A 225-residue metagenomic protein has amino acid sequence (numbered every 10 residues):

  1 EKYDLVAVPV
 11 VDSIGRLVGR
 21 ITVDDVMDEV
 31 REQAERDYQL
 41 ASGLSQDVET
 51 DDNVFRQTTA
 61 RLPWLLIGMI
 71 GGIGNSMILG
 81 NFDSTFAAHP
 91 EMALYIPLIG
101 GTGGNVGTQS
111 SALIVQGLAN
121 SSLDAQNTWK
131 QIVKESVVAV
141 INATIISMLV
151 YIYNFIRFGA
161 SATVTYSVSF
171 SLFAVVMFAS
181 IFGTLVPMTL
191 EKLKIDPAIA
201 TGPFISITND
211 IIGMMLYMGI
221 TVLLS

Functional and structural regions predicted by a protein language model:
E1-A93: Cytosolic regulatory modules rich in charged/polar residues
D25-Q57, T108-I132, M188-K194: Non-transmembrane, extramembrane segments of multi-pass ion/lipid transporters
D47-I67, A125-T144, V168-S169: Soluble-to-membrane junctions at the N-terminal ends of transmembrane alpha-helices in multi-pass ion-transporting
W64-G72, Y95, I99, G103 (+15 more regions): Alpha-helical transmembrane segments in multi-pass membrane proteins
N81-I96, F158-F170: Membrane-water interface of transmembrane alpha-helices in multipass transporters/channels
D83-S84, N154-G159, I195, S225: Short helix-capping/hinge motifs at transmembrane helix termini and TM-loop junctions
S111, E191, M214-S225: Membrane-helix cytosolic exit motif
T189-N209: Interfacial loop-to-transmembrane junctions
